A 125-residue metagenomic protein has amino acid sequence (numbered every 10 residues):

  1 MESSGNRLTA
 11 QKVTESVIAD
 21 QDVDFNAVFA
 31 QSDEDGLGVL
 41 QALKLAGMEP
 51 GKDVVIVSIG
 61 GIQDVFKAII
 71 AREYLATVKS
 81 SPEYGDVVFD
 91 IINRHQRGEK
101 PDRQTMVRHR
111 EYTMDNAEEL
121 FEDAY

Functional and structural regions predicted by a protein language model:
M1, A71-P82: Short beta-strand elements at the ligand-binding edges of bilobed clamshell
S3-K67: Hydrophobic alpha-helical
T14, A71, H95: Short, surface-exposed amphipathic charged segments that create phosphate/polyanion-binding patches used for binding
D22, M48, E73-Y74, E99-K100: Residue-level recognition of short, well-ordered coil/turn positions that link secondary-structure elements
G38, A68, V87, I91: Alpha-helical scaffold segments in soluble metabolic enzymes
D53, E73-Y74, R108: A generic structural signal for alpha->beta connector loops
V55-V57, V78, Y112: Structural detector of well-ordered beta-strand residues that form the stable sheet scaffold of enzyme domains
S80-Y125: Hinge/cleft segment of the Venus flytrap/periplasmic-binding protein
